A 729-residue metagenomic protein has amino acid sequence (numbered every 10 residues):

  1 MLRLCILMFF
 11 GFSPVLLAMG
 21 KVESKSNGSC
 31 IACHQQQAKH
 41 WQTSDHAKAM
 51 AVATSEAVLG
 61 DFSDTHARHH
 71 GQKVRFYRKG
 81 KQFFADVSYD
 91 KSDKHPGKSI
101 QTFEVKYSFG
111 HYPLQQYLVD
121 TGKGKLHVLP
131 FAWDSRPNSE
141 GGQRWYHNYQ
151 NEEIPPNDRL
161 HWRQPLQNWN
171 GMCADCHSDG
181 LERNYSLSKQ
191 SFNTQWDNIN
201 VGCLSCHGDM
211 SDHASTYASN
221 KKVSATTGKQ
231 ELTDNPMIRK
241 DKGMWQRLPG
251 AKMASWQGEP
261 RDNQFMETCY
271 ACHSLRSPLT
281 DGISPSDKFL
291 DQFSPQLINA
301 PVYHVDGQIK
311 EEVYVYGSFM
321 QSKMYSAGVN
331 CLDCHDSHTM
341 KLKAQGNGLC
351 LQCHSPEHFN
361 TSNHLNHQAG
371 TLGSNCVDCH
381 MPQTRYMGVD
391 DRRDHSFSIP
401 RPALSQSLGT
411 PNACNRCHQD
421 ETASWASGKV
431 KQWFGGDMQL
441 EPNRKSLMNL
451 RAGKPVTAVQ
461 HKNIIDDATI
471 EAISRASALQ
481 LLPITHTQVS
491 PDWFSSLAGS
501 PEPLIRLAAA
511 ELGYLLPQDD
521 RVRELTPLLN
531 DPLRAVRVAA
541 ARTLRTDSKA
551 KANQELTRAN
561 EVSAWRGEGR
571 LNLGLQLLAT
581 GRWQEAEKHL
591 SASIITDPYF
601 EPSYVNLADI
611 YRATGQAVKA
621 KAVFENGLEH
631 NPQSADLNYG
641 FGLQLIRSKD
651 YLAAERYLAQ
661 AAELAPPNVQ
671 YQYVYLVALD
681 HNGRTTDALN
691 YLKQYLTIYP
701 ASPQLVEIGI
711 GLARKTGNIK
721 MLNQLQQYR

Functional and structural regions predicted by a protein language model:
Q36-G110, Q116-T121, P130, S135 (+5 more regions): Primarily the internal scaffold of c-type cytochrome electron-transfer domains, especially repeated/multiheme c-type
P455-I465, T487-G499, P517-L529, K549-R558 (+1 more regions): Amphipathic alpha-helical scaffolding segments comprising HEAT/armadillo-like alpha-solenoid repeats
A472, P503-R506, R534, G567 (+4 more regions): Helix-start (N-cap) detector for alpha-helical repeat units in TPR-like alpha-solenoids, especially tetratricopeptide
T485, S500, L516, D531 (+6 more regions): Structural marker of alpha-solenoid helical repeat scaffolds
A508, L512, A539, T543 (+5 more regions): Canonical tetratricopeptide repeat
L515, T546, A579, A613-T614 (+3 more regions): Register position in tetratricopeptide repeats
